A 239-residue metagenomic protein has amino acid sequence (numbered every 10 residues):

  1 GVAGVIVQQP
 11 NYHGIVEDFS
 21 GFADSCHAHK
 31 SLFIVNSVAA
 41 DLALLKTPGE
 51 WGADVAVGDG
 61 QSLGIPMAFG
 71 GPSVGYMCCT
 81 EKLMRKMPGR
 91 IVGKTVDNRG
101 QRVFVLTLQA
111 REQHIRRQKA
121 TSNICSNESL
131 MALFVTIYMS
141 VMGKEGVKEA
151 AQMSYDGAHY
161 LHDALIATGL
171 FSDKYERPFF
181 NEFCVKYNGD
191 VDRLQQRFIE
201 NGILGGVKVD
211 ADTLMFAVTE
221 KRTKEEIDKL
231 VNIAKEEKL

Functional and structural regions predicted by a protein language model:
G1-V103, L170, V185, D192-Q196 (+3 more regions): Conserved PLP-enzyme active-site core in the AAT-like
Q8-P10, S31-L32, S122-N123, I137 (+2 more regions): Short, contiguous strand/loop micro-motifs
V16-E17, A39, L130, E145 (+2 more regions): Residue-level recognition of alpha-helix initiation/capping sites
L63-G169, D173-E176: Active-site C-terminal subdomain of aminotransferase-like
Y76-C79, L204, R222, A234: C-terminal, active-site-flanking charged/polar segments
Y138-M142, Y187, A234-E237: Generic structural signal for hydrophobic core residues of well-folded globular domains
E145-L230: Conserved C-terminal alpha-helix-loop-beta "cap" of PLP-dependent enzymes that closes/shapes the active-site mouth
